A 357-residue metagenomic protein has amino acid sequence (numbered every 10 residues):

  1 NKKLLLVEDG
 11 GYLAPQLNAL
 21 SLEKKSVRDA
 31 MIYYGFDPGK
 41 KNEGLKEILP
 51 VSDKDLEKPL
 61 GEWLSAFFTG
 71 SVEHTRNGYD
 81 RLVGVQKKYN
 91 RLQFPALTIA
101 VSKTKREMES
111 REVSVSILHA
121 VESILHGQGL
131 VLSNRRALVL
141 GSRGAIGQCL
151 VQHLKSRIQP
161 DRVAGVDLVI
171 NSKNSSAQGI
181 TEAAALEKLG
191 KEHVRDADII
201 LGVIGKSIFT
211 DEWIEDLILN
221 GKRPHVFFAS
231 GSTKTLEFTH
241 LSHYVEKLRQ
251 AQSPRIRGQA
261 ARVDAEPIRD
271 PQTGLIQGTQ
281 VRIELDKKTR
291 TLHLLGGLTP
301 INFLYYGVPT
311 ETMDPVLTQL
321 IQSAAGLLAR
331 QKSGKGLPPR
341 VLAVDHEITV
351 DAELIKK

Functional and structural regions predicted by a protein language model:
N1-N134: Glycine/serine-rich phosphate-binding loop and adjoining beta1-alpha1 elements at the start of nucleotide-handling
L5-G10, L22-D53, G61-R76, I199-R282 (+1 more regions): ADP-ribose/adenylate-binding Rossmann-like module
F94-G129, F227-K357: Adenosine-phosphate binding glycine-rich loop
E107, R111, H126, K155-L186: NAD(P)-binding Rossmann-fold cofactor-contacting core
L132, K191-R195: A short, aliphatic-rich alpha-helical micro-motif
V139-L140: Hydrophobic Val/Ile/Leu positions in short beta-strands of Rossmann-like dinucleotide-binding domains
R143-Q148: N-terminal Rossmann-fold NAD(P) dinucleotide-binding loop
L150, L154: Aromatic pocket-lining residues of Rossmann-like dinucleotide-binding sites
